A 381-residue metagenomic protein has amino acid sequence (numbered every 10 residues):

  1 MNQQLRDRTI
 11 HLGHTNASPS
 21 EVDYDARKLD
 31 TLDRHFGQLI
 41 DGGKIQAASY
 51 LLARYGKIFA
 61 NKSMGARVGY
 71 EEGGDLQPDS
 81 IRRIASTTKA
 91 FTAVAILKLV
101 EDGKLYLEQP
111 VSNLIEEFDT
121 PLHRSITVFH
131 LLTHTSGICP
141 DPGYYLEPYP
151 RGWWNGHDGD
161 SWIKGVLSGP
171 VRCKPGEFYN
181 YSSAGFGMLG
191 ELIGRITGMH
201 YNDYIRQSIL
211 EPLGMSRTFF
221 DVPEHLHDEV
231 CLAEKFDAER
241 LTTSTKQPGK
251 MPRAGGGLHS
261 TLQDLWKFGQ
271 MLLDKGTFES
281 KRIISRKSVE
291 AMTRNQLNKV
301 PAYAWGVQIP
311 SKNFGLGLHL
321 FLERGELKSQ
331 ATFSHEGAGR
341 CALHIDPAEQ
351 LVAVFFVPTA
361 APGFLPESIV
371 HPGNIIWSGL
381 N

Functional and structural regions predicted by a protein language model:
N2-L12, K62, V68, P121-A331: Short, surface-exposed loop or secondary-structure junction motifs that flank catalytic or metal-binding residues
I10, H14-I84, Y106, T242-T243 (+1 more regions): Short, conserved catalytic-motif segment at the N-terminal edge
D25, K89, T261: Short, conserved phosphate/pyrophosphate- and ester-handling motifs at nucleotide-, phospho-/glycolipid
Q38-L51, E71-L131, V171-A184, R253-G256: Short active-site loop at a secondary-structure junction that contains or immediately precedes the catalytic residue(s)
G317-H319, Q330, E336-I345: Short glycine-rich, acidic/polar surface loops and turns
A342-H344, Q350-A360: Short, well-ordered beta-strand elements
T359-N381: Generic C-terminus detector
